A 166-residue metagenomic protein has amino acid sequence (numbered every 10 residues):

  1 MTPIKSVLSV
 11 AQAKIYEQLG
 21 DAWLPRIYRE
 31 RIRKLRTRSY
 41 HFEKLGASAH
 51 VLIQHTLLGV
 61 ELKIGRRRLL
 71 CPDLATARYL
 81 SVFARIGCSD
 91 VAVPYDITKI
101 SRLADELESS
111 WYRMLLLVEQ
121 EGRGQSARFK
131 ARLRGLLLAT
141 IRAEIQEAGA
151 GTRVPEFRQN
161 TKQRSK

Functional and structural regions predicted by a protein language model:
M1-R31: Charged, compositionally biased non-catalytic regions
L8, S89-G149: Short, mixed-charge low-complexity intrinsically disordered segments
L19, R26-E30, R38-R66: Short aromatic-glycine-(Arg/Gly/Cys) micro-motifs in beta-strand/loop hairpins
A22-Y40, C88-R102, R128: Short glycine-rich, low-complexity/disordered patches
I53-Q54, Y79, I86, T161: Charged, low-complexity intrinsically disordered regions
K63-G65, C71-D90: A short, charged, amphipathic alpha-helix used as a generic interaction element across diverse proteins
P155-K166: Long, low-complexity, intrinsically disordered segments
